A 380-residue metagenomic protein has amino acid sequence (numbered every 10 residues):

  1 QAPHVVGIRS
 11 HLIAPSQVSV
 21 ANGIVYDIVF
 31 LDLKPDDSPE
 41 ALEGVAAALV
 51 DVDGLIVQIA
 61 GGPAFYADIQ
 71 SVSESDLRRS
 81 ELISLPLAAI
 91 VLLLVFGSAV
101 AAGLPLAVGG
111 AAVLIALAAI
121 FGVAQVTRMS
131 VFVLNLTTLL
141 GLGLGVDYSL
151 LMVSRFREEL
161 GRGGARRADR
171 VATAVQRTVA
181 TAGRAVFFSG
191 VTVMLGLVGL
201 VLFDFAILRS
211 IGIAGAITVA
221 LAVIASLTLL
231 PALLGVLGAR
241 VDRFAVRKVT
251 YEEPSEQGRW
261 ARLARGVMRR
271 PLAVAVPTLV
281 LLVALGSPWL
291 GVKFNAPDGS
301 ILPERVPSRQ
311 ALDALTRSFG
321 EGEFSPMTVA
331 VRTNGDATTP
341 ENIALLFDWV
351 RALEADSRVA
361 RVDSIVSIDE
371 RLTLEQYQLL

Functional and structural regions predicted by a protein language model:
Q1-P63, K293-L380: Structured non-transmembrane domains adjacent to transmembrane bundles in polytopic membrane proteins
V5, L33-F294: Membrane-embedded transmembrane helical bundles of large multi-pass transporters/channels
